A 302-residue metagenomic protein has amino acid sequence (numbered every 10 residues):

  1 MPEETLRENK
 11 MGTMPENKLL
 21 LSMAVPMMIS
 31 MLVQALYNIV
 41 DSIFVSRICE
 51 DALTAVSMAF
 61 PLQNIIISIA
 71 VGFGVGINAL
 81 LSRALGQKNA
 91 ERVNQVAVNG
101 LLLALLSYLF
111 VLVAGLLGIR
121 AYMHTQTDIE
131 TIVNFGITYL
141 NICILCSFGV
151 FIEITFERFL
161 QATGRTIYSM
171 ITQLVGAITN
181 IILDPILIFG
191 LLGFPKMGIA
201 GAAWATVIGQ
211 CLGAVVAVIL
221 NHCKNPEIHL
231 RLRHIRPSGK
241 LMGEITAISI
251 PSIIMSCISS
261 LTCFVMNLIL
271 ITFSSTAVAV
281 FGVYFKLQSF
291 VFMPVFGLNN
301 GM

Functional and structural regions predicted by a protein language model:
M1-A24, L81-F148, P195-I250, V291: Short alpha-helical transmembrane segments in multi-pass integral membrane proteins
M23-M27, M31, N64, A104 (+8 more regions): Residue-level signature of transmembrane alpha-helical cores of multipass secondary-active transporters and flippases
L32, L36-T54, M123-E130, I186-M197 (+1 more regions): Helix-terminus/linker motif at the lipid-water interface of multi-pass membrane proteins
L53-V113, V150-S169, T262-F264, V280-M302: Small-residue-rich hydrophobic transmembrane alpha-helices
Q63, S107, V175-N180, A205-G213 (+1 more regions): Transmembrane alpha-helical core residues of multi-pass small-molecule transporters, especially secondary transporters
I65-S68, N180-P185, A214-V218, F290-M293: Hydrophobic transmembrane alpha-helices of multi-pass small-molecule transporters
A104, F159-I186, A200-V207, L298: Alpha-helical transmembrane segments of multi-pass membrane transporters/permeases
G115, R158, D184, I188 (+4 more regions): Structural signal for membrane-spanning alpha-helices in multi-pass inner-membrane proteins, emphasizing helix cores
